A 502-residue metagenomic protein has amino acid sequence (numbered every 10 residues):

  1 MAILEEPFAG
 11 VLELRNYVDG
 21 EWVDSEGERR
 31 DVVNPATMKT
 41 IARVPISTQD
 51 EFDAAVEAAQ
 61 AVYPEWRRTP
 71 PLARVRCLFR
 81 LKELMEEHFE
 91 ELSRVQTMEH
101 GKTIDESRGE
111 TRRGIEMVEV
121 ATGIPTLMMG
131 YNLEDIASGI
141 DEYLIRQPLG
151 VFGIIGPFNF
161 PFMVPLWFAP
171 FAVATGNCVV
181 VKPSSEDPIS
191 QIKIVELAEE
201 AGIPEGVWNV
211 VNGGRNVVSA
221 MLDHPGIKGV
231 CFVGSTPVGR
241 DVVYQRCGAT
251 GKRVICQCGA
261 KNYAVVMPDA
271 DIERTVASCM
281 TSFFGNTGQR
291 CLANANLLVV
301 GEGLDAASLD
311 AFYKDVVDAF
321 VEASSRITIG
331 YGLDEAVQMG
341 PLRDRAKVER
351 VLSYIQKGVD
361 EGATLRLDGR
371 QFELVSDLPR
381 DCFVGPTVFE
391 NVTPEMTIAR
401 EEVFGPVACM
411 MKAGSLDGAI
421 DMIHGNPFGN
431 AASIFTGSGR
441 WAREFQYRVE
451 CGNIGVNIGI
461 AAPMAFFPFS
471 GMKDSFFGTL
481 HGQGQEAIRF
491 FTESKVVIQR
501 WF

Functional and structural regions predicted by a protein language model:
M1-T37, R370: Hydrophobic face of amphipathic alpha-helices that form TPR/SEL1-like repeat modules and related alpha-solenoid
P35, Q49-F52, P71, F89 (+5 more regions): Residues at or immediately preceding the N-termini of alpha-helices
M38, R74, Q96, G176 (+9 more regions): Residue-level signal for inorganic ion chemistry
K39-A42, I203, I227, V265 (+2 more regions): Conserved C-terminal structural/oligomerization subdomain of aldehyde/semialdehyde dehydrogenase
K39-M129, G139, T328: Glycine-rich loop-to-alpha-helix module at the N-terminal edge of alpha/beta enzyme cores
I41-S47, V62-R68, I154, A264-M267 (+5 more regions): Short, well-ordered beta-strand elements within core beta-sheets of diverse protein domains
G130-T275, L309, A413, G478: Rossmann-like NAD(P) dinucleotide-binding subdomain of oxidoreductase/dehydrogenase enzymes
G229, P237-T393, D417, V456 (+1 more regions): ALDH superfamily catalytic-core signature
